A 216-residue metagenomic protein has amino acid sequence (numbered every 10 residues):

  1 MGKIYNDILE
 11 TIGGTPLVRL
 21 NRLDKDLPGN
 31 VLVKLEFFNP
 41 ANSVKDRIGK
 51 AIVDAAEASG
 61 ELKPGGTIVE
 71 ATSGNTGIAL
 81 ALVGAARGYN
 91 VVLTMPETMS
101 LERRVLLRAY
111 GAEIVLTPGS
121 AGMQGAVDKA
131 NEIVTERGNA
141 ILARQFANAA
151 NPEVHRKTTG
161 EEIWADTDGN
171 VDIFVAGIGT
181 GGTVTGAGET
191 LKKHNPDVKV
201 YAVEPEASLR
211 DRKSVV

Functional and structural regions predicted by a protein language model:
M1-V216: PLP-dependent amino-acid enzyme catalytic core
